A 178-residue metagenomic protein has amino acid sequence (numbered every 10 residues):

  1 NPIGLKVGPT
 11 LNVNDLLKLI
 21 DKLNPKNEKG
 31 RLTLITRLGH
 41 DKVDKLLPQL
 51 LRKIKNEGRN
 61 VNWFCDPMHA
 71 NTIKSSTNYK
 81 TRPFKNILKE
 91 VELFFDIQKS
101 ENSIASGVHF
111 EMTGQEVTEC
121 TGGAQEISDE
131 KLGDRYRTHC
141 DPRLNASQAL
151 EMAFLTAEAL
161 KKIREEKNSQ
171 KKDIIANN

Functional and structural regions predicted by a protein language model:
N1-N178: Expand to "…catalyze enediolate/carbanion chemistry for C-C bond making/breaking, isomerization, decarboxylation
